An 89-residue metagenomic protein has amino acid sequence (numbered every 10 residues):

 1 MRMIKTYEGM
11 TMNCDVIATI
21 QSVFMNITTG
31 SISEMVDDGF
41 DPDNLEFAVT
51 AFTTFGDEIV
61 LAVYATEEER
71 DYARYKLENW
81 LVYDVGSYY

Functional and structural regions predicted by a protein language model:
M1-Y89: Eukaryotic intrinsically disordered, low-complexity regulatory linkers and tails enriched in Ser/Thr/Pro
